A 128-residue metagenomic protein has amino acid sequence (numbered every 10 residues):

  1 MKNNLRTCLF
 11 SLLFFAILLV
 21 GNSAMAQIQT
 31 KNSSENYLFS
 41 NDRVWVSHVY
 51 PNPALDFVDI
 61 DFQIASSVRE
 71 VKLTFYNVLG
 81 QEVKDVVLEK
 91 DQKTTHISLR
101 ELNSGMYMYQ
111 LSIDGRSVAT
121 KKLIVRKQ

Functional and structural regions predicted by a protein language model:
M1-F39: Short, compositionally biased serine/threonine- and acidic-rich segments at solvent-exposed termini, linkers, or domain
L5-R6, I28, M108-Q128: C-terminal tail/sorting-segment detector
L38-D61, Q81: Surface-exposed, proline-anchored Ser/Thr-rich loop/turn motifs
A65-R69: Short proline/glycine-enriched turn/loop motifs at strand-loop junctions of beta-rich domains
V71-L73, K121: Short beta-strand elements bearing conserved aromatic residues within extracellular beta-rich modules
F75-V83, Y107: Short, glycine-anchored, charge-dense loop/turn motifs used at functional sites
L88-G115: Short, surface-exposed loop/turn motifs with a glycine/proline- and acidic-biased composition
